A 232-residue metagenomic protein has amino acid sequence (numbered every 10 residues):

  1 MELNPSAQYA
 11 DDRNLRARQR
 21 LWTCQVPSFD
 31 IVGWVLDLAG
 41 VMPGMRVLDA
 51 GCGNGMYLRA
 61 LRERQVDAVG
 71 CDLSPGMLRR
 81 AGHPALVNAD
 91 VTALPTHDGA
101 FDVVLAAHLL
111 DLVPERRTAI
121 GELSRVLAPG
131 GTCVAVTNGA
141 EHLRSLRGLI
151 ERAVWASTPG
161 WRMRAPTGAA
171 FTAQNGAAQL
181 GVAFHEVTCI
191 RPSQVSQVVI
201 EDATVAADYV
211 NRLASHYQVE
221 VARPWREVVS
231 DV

Functional and structural regions predicted by a protein language model:
M1-M42, M56: Conserved class I S-adenosyl-L-methionine
R46-A93: Class I SAM-dependent methyltransferase SAM/SAH-binding core
T92-V104: A short acidic, Gly/Pro-enriched loop at the edge of an enzyme's catalytic core that lines a small-molecule cofactor
V103-E115: A short SAM/SAH-binding and catalytic strip from SAM-dependent methyltransferases
R117, G130-V198, A222: Conserved catalytic/acceptor-binding region of the Class I
T118, E122: Short, conserved SAM-binding segment of the class I
V187-V232: C-terminal helical/coil "lid" or tail adjacent to the Rossmann-like core of SAM-dependent
